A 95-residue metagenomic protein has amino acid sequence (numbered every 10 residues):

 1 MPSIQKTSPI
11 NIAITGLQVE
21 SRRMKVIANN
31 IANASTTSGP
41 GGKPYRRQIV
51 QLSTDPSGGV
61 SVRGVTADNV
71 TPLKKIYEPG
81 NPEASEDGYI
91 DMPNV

Functional and structural regions predicted by a protein language model:
M1-V95: Amphipathic alpha-helical polymerization modules
